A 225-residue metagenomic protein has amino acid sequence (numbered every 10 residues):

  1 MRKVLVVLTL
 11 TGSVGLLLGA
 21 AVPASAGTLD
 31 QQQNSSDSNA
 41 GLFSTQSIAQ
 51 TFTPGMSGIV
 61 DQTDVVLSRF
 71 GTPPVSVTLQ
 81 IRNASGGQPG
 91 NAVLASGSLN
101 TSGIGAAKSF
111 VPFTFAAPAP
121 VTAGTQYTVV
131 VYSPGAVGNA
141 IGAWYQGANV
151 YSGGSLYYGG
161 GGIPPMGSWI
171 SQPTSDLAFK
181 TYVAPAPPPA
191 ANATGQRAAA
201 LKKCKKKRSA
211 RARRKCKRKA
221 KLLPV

Functional and structural regions predicted by a protein language model:
M1-V4: Positively charged n-region of N-terminal signal peptides that target proteins for export
L8-G19: Bacterial N-terminal signal peptides
L18-S44, A190-A200: Boundary/junction segments of secreted and surface-exposed precursor proteins
A26, D37-A40, Q46-T51, D64 (+2 more regions): PGST-rich, cysteine-poor low-complexity/disordered linker and tail segments that act as flexible spacers
Q31, L42-T45, M56, R69-Y157: Aromatic- and Gly/Pro-enriched, solvent-exposed loop/edge beta-strand patches characteristic of beta-rich domains
G55-Q62: Extended extracellular/luminal ectodomain segments enriched in beta-structured repeat modules
T63, F113, Y127-V130, F179 (+2 more regions): Residue-level detector of buried hydrophobic side-chain packing in well-ordered secondary-structure elements
P187-V225: Soluble extracellular-acting proteins and domains
